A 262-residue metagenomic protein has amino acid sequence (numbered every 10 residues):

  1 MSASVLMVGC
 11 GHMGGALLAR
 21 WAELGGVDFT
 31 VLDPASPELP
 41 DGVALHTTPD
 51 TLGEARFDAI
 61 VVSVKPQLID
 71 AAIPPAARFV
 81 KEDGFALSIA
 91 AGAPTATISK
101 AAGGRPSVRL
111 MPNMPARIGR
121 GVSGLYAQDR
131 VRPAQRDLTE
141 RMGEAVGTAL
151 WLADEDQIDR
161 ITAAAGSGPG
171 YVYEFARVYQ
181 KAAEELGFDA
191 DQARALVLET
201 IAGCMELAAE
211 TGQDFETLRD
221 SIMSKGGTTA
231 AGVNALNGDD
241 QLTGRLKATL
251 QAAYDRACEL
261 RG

Functional and structural regions predicted by a protein language model:
M1-E54, E184-L186: NAD(P)+-binding Rossmann beta1-loop-alpha1 motif at the extreme N-terminus of oxidoreductases
A3, V27, V43, G84 (+2 more regions): A structural micro-motif
L6, G168, I222: Residue-level signature of catalytic and energy-coupling elements of molecular machines, predominantly ATP/GTP-dependent
C10, G14, F57, I69 (+11 more regions): A general structural signal for well-ordered alpha-helical segments in protein cores
G14-W21, P37-L39, T47-L125, D129: Rossmann-like NAD(P)(H) cofactor-binding subdomain of soluble oxidoreductases
T97-P106, V122-R160, Y171-E210, R256-A257: Internal alpha-helical scaffold of NAD(P)-dependent oxidoreductase catalytic cores
T162-G170, R219: A short glycine-threonine-serine/GTX helix/turn-capping micro-motif
L198-G262: NAD(P)-dependent Rossmann-like dehydrogenase/reductase catalytic/cofactor-binding core
